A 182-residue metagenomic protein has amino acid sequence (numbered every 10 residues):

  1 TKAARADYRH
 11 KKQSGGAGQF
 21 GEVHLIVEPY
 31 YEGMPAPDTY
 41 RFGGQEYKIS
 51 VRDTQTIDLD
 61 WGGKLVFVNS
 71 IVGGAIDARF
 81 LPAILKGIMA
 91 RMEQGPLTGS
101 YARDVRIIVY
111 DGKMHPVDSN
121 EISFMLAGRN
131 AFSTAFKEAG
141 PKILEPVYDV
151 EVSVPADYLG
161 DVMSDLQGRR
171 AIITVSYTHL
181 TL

Functional and structural regions predicted by a protein language model:
T1-L180: Accessory interaction regions appended to the cores of large information-processing enzymes
